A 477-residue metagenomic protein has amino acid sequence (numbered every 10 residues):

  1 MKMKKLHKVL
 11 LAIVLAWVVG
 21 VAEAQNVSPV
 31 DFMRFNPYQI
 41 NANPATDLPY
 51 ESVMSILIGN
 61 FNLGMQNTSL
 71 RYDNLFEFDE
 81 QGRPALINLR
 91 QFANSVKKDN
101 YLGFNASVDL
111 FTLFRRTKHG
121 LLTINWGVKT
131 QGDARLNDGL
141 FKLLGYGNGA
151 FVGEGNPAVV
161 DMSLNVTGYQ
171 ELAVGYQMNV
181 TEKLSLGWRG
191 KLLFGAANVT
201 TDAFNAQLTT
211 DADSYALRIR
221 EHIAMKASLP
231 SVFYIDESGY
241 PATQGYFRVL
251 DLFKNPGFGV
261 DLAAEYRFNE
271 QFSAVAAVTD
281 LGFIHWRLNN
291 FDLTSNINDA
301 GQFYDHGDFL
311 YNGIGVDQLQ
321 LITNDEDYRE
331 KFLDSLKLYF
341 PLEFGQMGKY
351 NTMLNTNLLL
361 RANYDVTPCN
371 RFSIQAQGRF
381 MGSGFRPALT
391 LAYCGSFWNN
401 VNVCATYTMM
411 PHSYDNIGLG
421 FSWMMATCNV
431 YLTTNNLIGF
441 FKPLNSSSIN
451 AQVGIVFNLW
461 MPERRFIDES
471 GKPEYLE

Functional and structural regions predicted by a protein language model:
E23-T130, A134: N-terminal, post-signal peptide beta-strand-biased segments of exported outer-membrane/organellar beta-barrel and other
M33-Y38, T352-T356, D365, R371 (+4 more regions): Solvent-exposed loop/turn segments connecting transmembrane beta-strands in outer-membrane beta-barrel proteins
Y38-I40, F104-D109, V166-L172, P256-V260 (+4 more regions): Residues that define the transmembrane beta-barrel architecture of outer-membrane proteins
P44-T46, A106-R115, I124, L172-M178 (+7 more regions): Residues on the lipid-exposed face of transmembrane beta-strands in outer-membrane beta-barrel proteins
S52-M54, G120-L122, K183-L186, Q271-A274 (+4 more regions): Repeated loop/turn-to-beta-strand initiation elements of outer-membrane beta-barrel proteins
M54-N67, I124-T130, W188-F194, E221-V232 (+7 more regions): Transmembrane beta-barrel strands of outer-membrane/channel proteins
M65-S69, G132-N137, G195-T201, D211-A212 (+6 more regions): Outer-membrane beta-barrel proteins
K98-L102, R135-G168, S228-Y234, T406-E477: Outer-membrane beta-barrel translocator/channel fold
